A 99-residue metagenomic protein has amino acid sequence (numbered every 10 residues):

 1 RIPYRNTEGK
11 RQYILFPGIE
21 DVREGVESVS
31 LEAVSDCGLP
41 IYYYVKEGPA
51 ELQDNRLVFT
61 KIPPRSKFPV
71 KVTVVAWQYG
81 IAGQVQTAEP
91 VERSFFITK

Functional and structural regions predicted by a protein language model:
R1-K99: Solvent-exposed beta-strand/loop surfaces, strongest in extracytoplasmic domains of secreted and cell-surface proteins
